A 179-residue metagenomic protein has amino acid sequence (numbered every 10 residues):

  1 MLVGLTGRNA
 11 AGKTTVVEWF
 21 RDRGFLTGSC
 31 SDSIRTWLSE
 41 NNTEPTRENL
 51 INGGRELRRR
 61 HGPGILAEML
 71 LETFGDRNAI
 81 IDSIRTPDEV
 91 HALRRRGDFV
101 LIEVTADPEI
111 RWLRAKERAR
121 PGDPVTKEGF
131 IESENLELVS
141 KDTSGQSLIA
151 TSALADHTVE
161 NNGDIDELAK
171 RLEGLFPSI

Functional and structural regions predicted by a protein language model:
R8, F20: P-loop (Walker A) phosphate-binding loop of NTP-binding proteins
K13: Conserved lysine of the Walker
V16-V17: Post-Walker A alpha-helix
L26, V100, D156-H157, G174: Well-ordered beta-strand positions
L26-H91, E128-I131: ATP-dependent small-molecule kinase phosphotransfer cores that center on conserved nucleotide phosphate-binding segments
T73-F74, A79-P121: ATP-dependent NMP and nucleoside kinases share a basic, alpha-helical "lid"
R118-R171, S178: Small-molecule kinase domains that catalyze NTP-dependent phosphoryl transfer to phosphate-bearing small molecules
